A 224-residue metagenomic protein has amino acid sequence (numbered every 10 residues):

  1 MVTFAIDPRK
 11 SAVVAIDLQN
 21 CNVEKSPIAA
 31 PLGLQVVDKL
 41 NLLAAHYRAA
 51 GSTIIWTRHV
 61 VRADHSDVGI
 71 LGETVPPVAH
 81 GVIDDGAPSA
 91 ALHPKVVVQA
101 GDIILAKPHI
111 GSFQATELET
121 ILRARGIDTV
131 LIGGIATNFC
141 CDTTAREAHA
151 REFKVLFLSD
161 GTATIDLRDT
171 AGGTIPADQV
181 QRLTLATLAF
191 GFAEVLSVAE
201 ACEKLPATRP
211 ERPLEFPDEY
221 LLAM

Functional and structural regions predicted by a protein language model:
M1-A12, N41-A50, E73-M224: Active-site-adjacent betaalpha module
R9, P27-H59: A short alpha/beta connector and helix-capping loop motif
A12-L18: N-terminal nucleotide-binding beta1-loop-alpha1 segment
A15, S52-H59, D64, L158: Short beta-strand segments at enzyme active-site cores
C21-K25: Short acidic, Gly/Ser-rich segments with clustered Asp/Glu that frequently serve as metal-coordination loops in enzyme
S26-A29, P76-V78: Short, basic, glycine/proline-bearing loop/turn elements
H65-E73: Short, flexible, mixed-charge acidic loops at enzyme active sites
